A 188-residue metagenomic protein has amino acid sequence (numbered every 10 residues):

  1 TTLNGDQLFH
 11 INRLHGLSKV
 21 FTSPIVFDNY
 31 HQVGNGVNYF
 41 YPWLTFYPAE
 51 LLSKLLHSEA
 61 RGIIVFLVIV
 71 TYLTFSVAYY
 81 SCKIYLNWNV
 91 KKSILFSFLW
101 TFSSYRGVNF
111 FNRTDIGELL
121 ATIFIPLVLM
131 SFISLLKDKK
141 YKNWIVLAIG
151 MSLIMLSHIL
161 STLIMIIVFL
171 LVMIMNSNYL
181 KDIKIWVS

Functional and structural regions predicted by a protein language model:
T1-P126, S131, L153, I159-L163: Active-site lumenal/periplasmic loops and adjacent helix-entry segments of GT-C-fold, multi-pass membrane
I64, S93, E118, N143-L147 (+2 more regions): Residue-level signature of transmembrane alpha-helical entry/exit and packing/kink sites in multi-pass membrane
Y85-V90, L136-K140, M165, N178-Y179: Membrane-interfacial segments
L119, L147-I149, S161-I166, W186: Membrane-embedded alpha-helical bundles of multi-pass enzymes that act on lipidic or dolichyl-linked glycan substrates
L120-K137, G150, I167-L170, M175: Specific aromatic-rich, kink-prone transmembrane helix
S131-L153, K181-S188: Short hydrophobic alpha-helices at membrane interfaces in multi-pass membrane enzymes
I164-S188: Perimembrane helix-loop-helix junctions
